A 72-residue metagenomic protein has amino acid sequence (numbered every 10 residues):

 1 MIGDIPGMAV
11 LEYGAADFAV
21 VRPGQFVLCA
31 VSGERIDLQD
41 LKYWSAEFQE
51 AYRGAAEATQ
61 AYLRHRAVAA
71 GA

Functional and structural regions predicted by a protein language model:
M1-A72: Replace "small metal-dependent catalytic modules" with "small catalytic or cofactor-binding modules
